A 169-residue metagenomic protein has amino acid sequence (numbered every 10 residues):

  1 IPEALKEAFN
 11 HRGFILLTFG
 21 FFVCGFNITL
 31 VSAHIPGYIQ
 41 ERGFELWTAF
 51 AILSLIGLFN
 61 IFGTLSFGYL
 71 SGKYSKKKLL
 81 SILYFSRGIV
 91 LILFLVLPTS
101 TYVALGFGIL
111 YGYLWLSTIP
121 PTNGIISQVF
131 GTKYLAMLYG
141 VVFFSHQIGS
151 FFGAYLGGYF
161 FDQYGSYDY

Functional and structural regions predicted by a protein language model:
K6-Y69, I119, G153: Extracytoplasmic gate region of multi-pass secondary transporters
F14, K76, T132-A136: Cytoplasm-facing, short amphipathic helices at loop-to-helix transitions on the intracellular side of 12-TM secondary
F22, S54-L58, F85, G140-I148: Transmembrane alpha-helical cores of Major Facilitator Superfamily
L30, T48, S54-N60, T64-I125: C-terminal transmembrane helical hairpin of 12-TM major facilitator-type secondary transporters
P36, Q40, S71, Y111 (+2 more regions): Helix-terminus/helix-capping segments at the ends of transmembrane helices and short amphipathic helices
L46-W47, T132-V142: Loop-to-transmembrane helix entry/capping segments in MFS-fold secondary transporters and related SLC/MFSD carriers
I126-L135, G165: Paired intracellular helix-loop junctions of major facilitator superfamily
Y159-Y169: A membrane-interface helix-boundary motif in multi-pass transporters
